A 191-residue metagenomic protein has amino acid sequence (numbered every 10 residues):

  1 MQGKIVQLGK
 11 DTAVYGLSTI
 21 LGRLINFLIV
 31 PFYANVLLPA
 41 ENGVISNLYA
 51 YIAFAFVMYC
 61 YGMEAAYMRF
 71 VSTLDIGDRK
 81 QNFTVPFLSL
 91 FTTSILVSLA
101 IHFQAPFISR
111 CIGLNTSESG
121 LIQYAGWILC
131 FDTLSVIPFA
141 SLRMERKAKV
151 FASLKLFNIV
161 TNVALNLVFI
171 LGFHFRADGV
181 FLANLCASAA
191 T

Functional and structural regions predicted by a protein language model:
M1-F27, F83-T84, L88: N-terminal membrane topogenesis motif
Q2-V6, L37-P39, A55-L90, I108-S109 (+1 more regions): Transmembrane-helix boundary and interhelical linker motifs in polytopic inner-membrane proteins
T19, I25-I29, S46-S72, L90 (+1 more regions): Small-residue-rich midsections of specific transmembrane alpha-helices
T19, R23, A50-A53, L90 (+4 more regions): Residue-level recognition of pore/gate-forming positions within transmembrane alpha-helices of multi-pass
I25-E41, S109-I112, V168-F173: Helix-terminus/linker motif at the lipid-water interface of multi-pass membrane proteins
V30-F54, E118-G120, A177-L182: Interfacial/gating helices of multi-pass transporter permease domains
L96-L114: Short membrane-interface helical motifs at transmembrane helix boundaries in multi-pass membrane transporters
I122-G126, A152-T191: Hydrophobic alpha-helical transmembrane segments
